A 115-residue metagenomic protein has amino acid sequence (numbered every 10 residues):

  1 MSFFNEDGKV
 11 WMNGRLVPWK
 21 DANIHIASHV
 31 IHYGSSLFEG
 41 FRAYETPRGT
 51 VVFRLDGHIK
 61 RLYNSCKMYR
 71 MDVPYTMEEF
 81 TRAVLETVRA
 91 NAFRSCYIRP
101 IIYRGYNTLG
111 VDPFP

Functional and structural regions predicted by a protein language model:
M1-P115: Conserved alpha/beta cores of soluble small-molecule-handling proteins
